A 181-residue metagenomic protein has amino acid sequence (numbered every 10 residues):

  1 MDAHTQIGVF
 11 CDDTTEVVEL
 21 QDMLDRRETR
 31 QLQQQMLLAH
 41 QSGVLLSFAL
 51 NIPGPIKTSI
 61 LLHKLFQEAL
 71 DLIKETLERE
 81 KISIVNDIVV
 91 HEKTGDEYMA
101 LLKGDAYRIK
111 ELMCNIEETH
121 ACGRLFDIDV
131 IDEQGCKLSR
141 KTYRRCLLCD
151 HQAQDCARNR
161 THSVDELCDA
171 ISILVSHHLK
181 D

Functional and structural regions predicted by a protein language model:
D2-T76, E80, H91, R108-E133 (+1 more regions): Long, contiguous binding/interaction regions
E80-N86: Short beta-strand elements
N86-T94: Short, charge-patterned binding micro-sites
T94-G104: Short cationic amphipathic helices and targeting signals
